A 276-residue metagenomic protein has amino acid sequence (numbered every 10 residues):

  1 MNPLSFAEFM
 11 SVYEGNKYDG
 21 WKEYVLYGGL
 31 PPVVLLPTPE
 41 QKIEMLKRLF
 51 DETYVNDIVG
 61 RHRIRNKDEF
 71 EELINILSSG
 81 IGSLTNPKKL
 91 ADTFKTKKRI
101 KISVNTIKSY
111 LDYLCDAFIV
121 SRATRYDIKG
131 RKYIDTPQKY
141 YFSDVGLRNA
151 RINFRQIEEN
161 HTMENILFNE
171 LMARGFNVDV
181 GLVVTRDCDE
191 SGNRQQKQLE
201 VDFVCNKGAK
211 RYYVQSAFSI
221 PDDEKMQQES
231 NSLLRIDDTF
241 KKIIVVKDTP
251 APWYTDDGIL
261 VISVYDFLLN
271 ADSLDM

Functional and structural regions predicted by a protein language model:
M1-L84: Interdomain motor-coupling "hinge/lid" segment immediately C-terminal to the ATP-binding subdomain of NTP-driven enzymes
K42, L46, N66, S103 (+2 more regions): Hydrophobic (often cysteine-bearing) scaffold residues that line and stabilize catalytic clefts of nucleotide/cofactor
G60-D68, T96-I102, R125-I128: C-terminal helical "lid" subdomain and adjoining coupling/linker elements of P-loop NTPases
N75-S79, K95, M172: Short, locally clustered residues in the helix-turn-helix/winged-helix DNA-binding domain
P87-R99: DNA-recognition alpha helix
T106-M276: A cross-kingdom feature that marks ATP-driven nucleic-acid transaction machinery
